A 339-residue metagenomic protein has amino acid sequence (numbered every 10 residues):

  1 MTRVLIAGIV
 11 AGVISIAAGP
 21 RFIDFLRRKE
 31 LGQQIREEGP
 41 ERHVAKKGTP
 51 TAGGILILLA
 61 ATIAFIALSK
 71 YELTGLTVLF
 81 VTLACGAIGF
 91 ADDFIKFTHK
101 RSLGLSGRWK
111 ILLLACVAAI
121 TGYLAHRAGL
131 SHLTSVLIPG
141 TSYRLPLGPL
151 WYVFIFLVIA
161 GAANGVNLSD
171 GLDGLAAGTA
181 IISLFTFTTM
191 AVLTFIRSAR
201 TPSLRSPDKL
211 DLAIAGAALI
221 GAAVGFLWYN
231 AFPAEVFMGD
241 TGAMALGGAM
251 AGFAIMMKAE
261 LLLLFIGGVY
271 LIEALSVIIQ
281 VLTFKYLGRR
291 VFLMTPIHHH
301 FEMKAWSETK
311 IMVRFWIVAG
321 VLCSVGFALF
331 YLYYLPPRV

Functional and structural regions predicted by a protein language model:
M1-R27, I57-A87, T121-R127, T134-L137 (+3 more regions): Alpha-helical transmembrane segments
F25-E41, I95-L103, P296: Flexible loop linkers connecting adjacent transmembrane helices in multi-pass alpha-helical membrane transporters
R36-T49, K100-L113, M303: Juxtamembrane helix-capping/reentrant segments at transmembrane boundaries
Y71-S106, K110-L112: Hydrophobic alpha-helical hairpins/lids featuring a short glycine-rich hinge
K96-S106, V136-L145, S307: Membrane interface segments of multi-pass transport proteins and intramembrane proteases
F97-T98, A128-S131: Short, well-ordered, mixed-charge alpha-helical segments that flank or form enzyme active sites
